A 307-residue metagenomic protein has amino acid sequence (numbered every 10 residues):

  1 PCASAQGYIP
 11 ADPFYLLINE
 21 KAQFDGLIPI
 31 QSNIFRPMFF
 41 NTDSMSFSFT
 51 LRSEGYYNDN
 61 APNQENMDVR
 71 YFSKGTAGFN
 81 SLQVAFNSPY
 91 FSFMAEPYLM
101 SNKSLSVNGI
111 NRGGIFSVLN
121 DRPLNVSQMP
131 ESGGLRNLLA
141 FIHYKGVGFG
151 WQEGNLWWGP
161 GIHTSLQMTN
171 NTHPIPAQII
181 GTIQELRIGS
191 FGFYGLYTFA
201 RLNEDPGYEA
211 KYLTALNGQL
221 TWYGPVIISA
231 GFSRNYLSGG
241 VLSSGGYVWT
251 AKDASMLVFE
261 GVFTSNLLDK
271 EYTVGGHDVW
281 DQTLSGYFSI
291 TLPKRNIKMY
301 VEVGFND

Functional and structural regions predicted by a protein language model:
C2, G7-I227, S238-G240: Outer-membrane beta-barrel channel domains
W157, T172-D307: Signature for the C-terminal beta-barrel architecture of outer-membrane proteins
